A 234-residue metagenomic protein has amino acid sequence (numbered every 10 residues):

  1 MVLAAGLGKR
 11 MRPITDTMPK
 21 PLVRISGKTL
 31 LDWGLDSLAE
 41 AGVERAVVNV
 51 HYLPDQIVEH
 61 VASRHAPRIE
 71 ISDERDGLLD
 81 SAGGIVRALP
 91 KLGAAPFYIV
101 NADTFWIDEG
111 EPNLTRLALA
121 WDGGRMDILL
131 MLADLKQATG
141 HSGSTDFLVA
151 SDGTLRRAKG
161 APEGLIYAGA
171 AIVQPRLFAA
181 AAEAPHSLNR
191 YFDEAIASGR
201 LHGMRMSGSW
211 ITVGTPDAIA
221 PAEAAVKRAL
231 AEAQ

Functional and structural regions predicted by a protein language model:
M1-D16, A39-A41: N-terminal nucleotide-binding beta1-loop-alpha1 segment
V2, R24, K28-N101, F105 (+3 more regions): Conserved N-terminal catalytic core of the sugar/cofactor nucleotidyltransferase
M11, I57-V61, A222: Hydrophobic packing residues within well-ordered alpha-helices of enzyme cores
T17, A41, R64-A66, A94 (+3 more regions): Short, well-ordered coil/turn elements that cap or connect secondary structure elements
H51, S72-R75, M131, A158 (+1 more regions): Conserved beta-strand termini and adjacent loop/short-helix elements that scaffold enzyme active sites in alpha/beta
Y52, D127-D146: Short beta-strand-to-loop element that shapes/binds the nucleotide-sugar donor at the catalytic cleft/hinge
P96-Y98, F105, G110-G123, L135-T139 (+2 more regions): Catalytic-core segments of class I nucleotidyltransferases/pyrophosphorylases that form NMP-activated intermediates
